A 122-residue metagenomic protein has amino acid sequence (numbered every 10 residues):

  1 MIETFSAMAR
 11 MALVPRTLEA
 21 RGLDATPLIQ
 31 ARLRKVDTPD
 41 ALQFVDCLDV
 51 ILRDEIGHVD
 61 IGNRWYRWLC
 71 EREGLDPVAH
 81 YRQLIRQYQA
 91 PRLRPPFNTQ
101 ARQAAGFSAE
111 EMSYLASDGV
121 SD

Functional and structural regions predicted by a protein language model:
M1-D122: Non-heme di-metal
